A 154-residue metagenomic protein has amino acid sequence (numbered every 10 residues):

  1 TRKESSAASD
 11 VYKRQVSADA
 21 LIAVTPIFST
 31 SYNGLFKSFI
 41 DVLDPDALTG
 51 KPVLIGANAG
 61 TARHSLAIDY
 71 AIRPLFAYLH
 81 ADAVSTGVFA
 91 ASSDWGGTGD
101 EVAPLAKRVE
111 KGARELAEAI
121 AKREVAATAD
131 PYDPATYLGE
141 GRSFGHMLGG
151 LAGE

Functional and structural regions predicted by a protein language model:
T1-A8, Y12: Single conserved hydrophobic/aromatic residue that forms the stacking wall/gate of nucleotide- or nucleobase-binding
S5, L66, A106: Short-chain dehydrogenase/reductase
S6, N33, R142-H146: Secondary-structure junction/capping motif
A7, A71, R108-G112: Charged catalytic carboxylate motif
Y12-H80: Helix-loop-strand module that forms the ligand-binding subsite of alpha/beta enzymes
P52-A57, A71, A83-F89, A117-A121: Short C-terminal domain-edge/linker segments immediately following a structured domain
Y78-G96: Mobile beta-alpha loop/short-helix "lid" or hinge segments that flank ligand
A90-E154: Glycine-rich phosphate/pyrophosphate-binding loop and the adjoining helix
